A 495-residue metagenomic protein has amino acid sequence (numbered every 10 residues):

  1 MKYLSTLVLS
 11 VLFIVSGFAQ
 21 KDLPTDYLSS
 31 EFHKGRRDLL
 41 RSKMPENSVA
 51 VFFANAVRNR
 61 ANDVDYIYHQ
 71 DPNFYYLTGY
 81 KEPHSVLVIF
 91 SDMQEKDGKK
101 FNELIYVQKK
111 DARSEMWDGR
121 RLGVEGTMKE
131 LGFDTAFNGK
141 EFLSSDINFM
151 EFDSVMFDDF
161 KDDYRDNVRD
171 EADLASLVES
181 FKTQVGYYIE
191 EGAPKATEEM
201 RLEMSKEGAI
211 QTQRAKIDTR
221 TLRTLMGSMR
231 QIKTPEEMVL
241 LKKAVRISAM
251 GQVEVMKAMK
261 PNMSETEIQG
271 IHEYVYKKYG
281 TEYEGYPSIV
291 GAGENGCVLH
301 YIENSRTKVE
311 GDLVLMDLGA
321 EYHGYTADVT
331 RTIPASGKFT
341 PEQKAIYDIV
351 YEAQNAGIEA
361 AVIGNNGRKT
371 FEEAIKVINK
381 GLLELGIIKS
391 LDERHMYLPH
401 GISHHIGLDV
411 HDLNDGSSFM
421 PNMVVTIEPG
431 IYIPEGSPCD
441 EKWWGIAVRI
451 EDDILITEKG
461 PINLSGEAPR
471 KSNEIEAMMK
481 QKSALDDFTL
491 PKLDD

Functional and structural regions predicted by a protein language model:
M1-L4: Positively charged n-region of N-terminal signal peptides that target proteins for export
T6-S16: Bacterial N-terminal signal peptides
Q20-D495: Active-site neighborhoods and metal-handling regions in enzymes and metal-associated proteins
